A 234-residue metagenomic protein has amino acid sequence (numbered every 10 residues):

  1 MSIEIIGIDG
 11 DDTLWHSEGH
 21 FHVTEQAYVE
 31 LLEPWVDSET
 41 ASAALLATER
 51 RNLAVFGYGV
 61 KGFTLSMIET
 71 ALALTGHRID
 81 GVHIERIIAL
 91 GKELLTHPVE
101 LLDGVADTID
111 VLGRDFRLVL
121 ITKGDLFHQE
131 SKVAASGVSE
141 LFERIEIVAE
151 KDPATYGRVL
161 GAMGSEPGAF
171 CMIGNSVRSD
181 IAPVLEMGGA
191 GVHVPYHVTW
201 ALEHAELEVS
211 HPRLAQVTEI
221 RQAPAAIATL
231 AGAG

Functional and structural regions predicted by a protein language model:
M1-A44: Active-site neighborhood of HAD-like aspartate-dependent phosphohydrolases
M1-I3, V82, A106, D110-V111 (+3 more regions): Asp-based, Mg2+/Mn2+-dependent phosphohydrolase catalytic module
H22-V29, T64, I68, L126: An amphipathic alpha-helix signature
A43-E93: A metal-dependent, Asp-based hydrolase signature
E85-I109: Long amphipathic N-terminal alpha/beta scaffold segment
T122: Conserved phosphate-coupling serine/threonine residues in phosphotransfer and NTP-handling enzymes
